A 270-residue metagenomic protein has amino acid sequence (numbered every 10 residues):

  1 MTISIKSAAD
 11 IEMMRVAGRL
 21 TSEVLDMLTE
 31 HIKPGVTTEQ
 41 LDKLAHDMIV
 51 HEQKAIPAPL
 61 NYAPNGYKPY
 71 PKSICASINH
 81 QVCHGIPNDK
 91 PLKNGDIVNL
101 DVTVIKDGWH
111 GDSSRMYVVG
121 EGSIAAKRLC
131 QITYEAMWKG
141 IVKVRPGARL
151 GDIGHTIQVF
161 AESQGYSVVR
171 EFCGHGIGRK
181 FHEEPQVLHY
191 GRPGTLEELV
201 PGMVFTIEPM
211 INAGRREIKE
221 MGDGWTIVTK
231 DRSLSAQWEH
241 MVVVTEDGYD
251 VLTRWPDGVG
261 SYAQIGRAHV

Functional and structural regions predicted by a protein language model:
M1-R267: Active-site neighborhoods and metal-handling regions in enzymes and metal-associated proteins
